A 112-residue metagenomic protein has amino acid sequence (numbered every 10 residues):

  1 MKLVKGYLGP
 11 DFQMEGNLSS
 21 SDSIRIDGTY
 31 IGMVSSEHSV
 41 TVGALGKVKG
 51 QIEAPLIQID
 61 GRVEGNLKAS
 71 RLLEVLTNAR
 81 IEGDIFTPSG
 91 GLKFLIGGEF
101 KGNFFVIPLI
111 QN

Functional and structural regions predicted by a protein language model:
M1-S19, S23-D27, A44-K47, Q58 (+2 more regions): Intrinsically disordered, low-complexity terminal regions
I31-L56: A contiguous binding-surface segment within folded domains or other stable secondary-structure elements
